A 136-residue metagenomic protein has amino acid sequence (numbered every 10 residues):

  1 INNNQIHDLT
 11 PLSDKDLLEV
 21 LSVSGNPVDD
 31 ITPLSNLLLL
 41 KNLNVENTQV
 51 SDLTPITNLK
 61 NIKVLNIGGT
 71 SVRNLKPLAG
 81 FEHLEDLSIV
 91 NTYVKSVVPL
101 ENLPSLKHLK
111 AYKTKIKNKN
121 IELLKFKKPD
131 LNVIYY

Functional and structural regions predicted by a protein language model:
I1-H7, P11-D29, P33-S51, P55-I121 (+1 more regions): Concave beta-strand-loop units of leucine-rich repeat
